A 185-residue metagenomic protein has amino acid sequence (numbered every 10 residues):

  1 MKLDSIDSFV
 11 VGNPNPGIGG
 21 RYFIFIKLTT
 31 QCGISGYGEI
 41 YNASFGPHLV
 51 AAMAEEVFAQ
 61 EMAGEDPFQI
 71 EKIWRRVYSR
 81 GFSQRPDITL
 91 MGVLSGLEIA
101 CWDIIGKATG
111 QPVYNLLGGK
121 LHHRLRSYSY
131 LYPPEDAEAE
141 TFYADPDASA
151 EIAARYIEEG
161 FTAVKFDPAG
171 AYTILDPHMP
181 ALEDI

Functional and structural regions predicted by a protein language model:
M1-I6, K107, Q111-L125: N-terminal amphipathic alpha-helix/helix-capping segment at the start of soluble metabolic enzymes
M1-S44: Structured beta-strand/loop patches that form or line metal/cofactor-binding pockets in enzymes
P14-I18, T89, E158: Short Gly/Pro-enriched turn/cap motifs at secondary-structure boundaries
G19-R21, G92, K120: Short coil/turn motifs at beta-sheet boundaries
F23-F25, G96, R126, A163: Broad gene-expression machinery/nucleic-acid interaction feature
T29-T109: Metal- or metallocofactor-binding catalytic centers and their adjacent structured scaffolds across diverse enzyme
A100, P112-V113, S149-I152: Short alpha-helical segments and helix-capping/turn motifs at coil-helix boundaries
R124, S129-I185: Metal-dependent enolase-superfamily TIM-barrel catalytic cores that perform enediolate-based chemistry
